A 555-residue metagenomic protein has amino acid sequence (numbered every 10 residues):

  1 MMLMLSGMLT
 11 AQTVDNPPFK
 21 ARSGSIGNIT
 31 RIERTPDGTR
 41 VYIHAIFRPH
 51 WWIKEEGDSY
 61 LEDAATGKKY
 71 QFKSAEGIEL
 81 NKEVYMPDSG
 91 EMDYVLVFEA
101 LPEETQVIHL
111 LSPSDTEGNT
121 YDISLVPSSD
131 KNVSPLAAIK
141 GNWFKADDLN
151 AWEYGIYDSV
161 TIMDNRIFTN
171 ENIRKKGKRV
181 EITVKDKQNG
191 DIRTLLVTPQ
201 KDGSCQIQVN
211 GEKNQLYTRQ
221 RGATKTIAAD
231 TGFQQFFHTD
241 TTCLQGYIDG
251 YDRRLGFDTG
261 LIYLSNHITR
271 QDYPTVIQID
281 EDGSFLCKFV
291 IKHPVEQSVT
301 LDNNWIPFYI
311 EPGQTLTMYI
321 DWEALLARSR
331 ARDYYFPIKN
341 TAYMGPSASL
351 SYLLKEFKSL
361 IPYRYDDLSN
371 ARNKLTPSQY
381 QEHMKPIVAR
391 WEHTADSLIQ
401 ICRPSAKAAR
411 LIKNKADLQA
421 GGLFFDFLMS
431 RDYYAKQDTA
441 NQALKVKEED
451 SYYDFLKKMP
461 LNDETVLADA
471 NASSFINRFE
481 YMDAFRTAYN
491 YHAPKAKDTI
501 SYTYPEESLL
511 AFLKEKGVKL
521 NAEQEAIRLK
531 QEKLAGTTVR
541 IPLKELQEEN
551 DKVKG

Functional and structural regions predicted by a protein language model:
M1-D15: Bacterial Sec-dependent N-terminal signal peptides
Q12-N132: Conserved functional micro-motifs across diverse proteins
T13-P17, S25-N28, D37-T39, A137-N142 (+2 more regions): Short structural boundary motif marking the start of a folded domain
P18-S23, K131-W152: Tryptophan-anchored aromatic micro-motifs
Y70-M86, A100, L149, D164-G203: Contiguous, well-ordered beta-strand patches that form the walls/edges of small beta-barrel/beta-sandwich domains
L125-N132, N172-P404: A non-transmembrane, solvent-exposed segment enriched in polar/low-complexity residues
N142, K175-R179, T183-G190, L196-A229 (+3 more regions): Hydrophilic extracytoplasmic domains
A331-G555: Oxidative protein folding and maturation machinery
